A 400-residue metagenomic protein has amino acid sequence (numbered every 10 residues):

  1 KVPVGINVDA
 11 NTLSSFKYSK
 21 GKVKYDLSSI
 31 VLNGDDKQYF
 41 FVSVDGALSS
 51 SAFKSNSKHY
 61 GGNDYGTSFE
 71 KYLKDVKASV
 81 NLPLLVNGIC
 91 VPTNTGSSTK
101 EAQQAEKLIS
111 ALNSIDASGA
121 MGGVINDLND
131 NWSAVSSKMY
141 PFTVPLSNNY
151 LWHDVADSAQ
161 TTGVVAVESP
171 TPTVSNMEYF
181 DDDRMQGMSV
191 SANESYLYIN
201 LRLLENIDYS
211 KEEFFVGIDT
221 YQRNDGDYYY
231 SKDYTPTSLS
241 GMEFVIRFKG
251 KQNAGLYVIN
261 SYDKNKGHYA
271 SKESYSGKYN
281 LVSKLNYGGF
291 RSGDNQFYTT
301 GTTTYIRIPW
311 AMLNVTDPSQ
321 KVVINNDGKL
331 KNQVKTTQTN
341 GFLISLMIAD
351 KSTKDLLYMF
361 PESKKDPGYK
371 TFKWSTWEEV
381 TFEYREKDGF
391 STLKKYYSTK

Functional and structural regions predicted by a protein language model:
K1-V2, I6-Y18, G96-Q103: Active-site cleft segment of glycoside hydrolase catalytic domains centered on the general acid/base Glu
P3-N7, F40-V44, P83-G88, M121-D127 (+1 more regions): Structural recognition of the beta-strand scaffold that forms the well-ordered cores of secreted hydrolase catalytic
L13-S97: Glycoside hydrolase catalytic-domain groove-lining segments
Y72-V86, P92-G119, D127, N131: Surface-exposed substrate-engagement region within the catalytic domains of secreted or surface-exposed extracellular
S114, S118, N126-G187, S191 (+1 more regions): Aromatic-rich peripheral "rim/lid" segments of glycoside hydrolase catalytic domains that contact and position glycan
D181-Y269, L330-I344: Surface-exposed, glycine/proline- and aromatic-rich loop segments on solvent-exposed faces across compartments
T220-L239, G301, N314-K400: Acidic/polar low-complexity flexible segments
G250-T299: Glycine-aromatic-enriched beta-strand/loop faces of beta-sandwich-type recognition domains, especially lectin-like
